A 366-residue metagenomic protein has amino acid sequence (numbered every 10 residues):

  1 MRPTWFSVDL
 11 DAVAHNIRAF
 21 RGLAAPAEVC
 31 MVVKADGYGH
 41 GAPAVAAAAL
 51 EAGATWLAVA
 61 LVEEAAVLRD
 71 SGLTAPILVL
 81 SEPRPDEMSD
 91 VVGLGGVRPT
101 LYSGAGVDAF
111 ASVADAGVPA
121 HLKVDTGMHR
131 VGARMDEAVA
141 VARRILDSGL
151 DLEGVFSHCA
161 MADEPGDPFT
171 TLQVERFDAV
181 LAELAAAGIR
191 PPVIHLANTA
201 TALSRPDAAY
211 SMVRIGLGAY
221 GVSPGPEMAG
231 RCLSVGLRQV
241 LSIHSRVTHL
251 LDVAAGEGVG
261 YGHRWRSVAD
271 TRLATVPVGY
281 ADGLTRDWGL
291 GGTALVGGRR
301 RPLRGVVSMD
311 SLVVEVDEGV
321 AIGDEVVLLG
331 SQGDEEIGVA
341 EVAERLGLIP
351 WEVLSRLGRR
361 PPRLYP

Functional and structural regions predicted by a protein language model:
M1-R18, G22, E64, P83-P85 (+5 more regions): Active-site anion/phosphate-binding pocket segments in diverse small-molecule metabolic enzymes
T4-S7, A12-H15, A25-H195, A208-A209: Active-site-proximal beta-alpha core segment in soluble small-molecule metabolic enzymes
